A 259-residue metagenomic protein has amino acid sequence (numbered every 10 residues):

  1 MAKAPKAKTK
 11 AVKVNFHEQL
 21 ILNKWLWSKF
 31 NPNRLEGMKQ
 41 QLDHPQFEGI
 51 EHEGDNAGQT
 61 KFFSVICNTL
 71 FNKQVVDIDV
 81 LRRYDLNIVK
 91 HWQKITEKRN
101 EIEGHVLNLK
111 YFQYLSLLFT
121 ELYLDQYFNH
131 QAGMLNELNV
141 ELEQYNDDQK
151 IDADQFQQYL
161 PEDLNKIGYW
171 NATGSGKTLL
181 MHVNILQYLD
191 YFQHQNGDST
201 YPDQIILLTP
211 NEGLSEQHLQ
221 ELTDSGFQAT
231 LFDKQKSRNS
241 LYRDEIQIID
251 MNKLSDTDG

Functional and structural regions predicted by a protein language model:
A2-G259: RecA-like P-loop NTPase motor core of helicase/translocase proteins
